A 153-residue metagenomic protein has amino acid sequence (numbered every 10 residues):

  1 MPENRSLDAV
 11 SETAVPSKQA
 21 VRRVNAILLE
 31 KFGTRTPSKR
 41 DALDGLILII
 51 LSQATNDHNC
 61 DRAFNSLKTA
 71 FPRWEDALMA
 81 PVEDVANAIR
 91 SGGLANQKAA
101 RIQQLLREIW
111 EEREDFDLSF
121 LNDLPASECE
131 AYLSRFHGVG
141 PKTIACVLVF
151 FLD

Functional and structural regions predicted by a protein language model:
M1-L124: N-terminal polyanion-binding entry modules of DNA glycosylases/AP lyases and select other DNA-binding proteins
L46-L51, I102, P125-D153: Catalytic DNA-binding helix-loop module of base-excision-repair DNA glycosylases/AP lyases
